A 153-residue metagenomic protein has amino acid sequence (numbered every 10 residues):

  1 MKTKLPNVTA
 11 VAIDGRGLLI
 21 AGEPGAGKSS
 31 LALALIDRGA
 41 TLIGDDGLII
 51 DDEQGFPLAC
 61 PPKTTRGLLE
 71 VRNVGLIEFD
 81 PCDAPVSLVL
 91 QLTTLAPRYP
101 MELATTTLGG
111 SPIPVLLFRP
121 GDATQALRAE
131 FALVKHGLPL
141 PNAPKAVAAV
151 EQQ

Functional and structural regions predicted by a protein language model:
M1, V8-T9, L31-A32, E78-D80: Short, flexible, glycine/charge-rich loop motifs used to bind or transfer phosphoryl groups or to couple energy/partner
M1-R16, A21, E53, F131 (+3 more regions): Extreme N-terminal, non-catalytic leader segments that precede Walker-type/kinase nucleotide-binding cores
N7-A10, G47, L103: Short, acidic/polar N-cap/turn motifs at the starts of alpha helices
G15-I36: Glycine-rich phosphate-binding P-loop
D37, T41-T94: Conserved nucleotide-sensing/catalytic segment adjacent to the nucleotide-binding pocket in NTP-handling enzymes
P85-Q153: Conserved NTP phosphate-binding and transfer environment spanning the P-loop NTPase/kinase superfamily
